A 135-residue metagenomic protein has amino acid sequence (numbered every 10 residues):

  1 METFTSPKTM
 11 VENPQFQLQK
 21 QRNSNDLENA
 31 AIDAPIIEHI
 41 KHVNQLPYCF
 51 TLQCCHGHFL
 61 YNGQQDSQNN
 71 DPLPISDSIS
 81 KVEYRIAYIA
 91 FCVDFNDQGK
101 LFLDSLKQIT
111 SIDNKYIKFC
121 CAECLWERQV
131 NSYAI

Functional and structural regions predicted by a protein language model:
M1-I135: Structured alpha/beta or helical-core interaction and ligand-binding surfaces enriched in interleaved
